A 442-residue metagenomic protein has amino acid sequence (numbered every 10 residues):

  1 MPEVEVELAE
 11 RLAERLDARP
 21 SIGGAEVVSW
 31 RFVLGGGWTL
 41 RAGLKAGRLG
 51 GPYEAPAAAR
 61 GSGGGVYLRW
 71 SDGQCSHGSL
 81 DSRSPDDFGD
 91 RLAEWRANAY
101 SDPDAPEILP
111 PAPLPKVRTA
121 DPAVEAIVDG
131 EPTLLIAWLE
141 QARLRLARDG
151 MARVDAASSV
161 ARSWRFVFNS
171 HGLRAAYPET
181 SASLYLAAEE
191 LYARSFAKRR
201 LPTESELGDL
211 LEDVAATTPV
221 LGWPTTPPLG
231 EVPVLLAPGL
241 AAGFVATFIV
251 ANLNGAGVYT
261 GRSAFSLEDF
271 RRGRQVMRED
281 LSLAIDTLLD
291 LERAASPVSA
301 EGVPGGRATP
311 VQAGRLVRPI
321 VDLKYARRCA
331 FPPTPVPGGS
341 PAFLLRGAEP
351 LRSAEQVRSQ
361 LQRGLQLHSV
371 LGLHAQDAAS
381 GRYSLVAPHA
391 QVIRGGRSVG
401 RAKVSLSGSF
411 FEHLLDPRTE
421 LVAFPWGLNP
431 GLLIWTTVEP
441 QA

Functional and structural regions predicted by a protein language model:
M1-R293, Q312-R315, R397, W435-A442: Active-site bordering "gate/hinge" segments that shape substrate access to catalytic or cofactor-binding pockets
F270-A442: Dual-mode signal for accessory low-complexity, basic/Gly-rich regions
